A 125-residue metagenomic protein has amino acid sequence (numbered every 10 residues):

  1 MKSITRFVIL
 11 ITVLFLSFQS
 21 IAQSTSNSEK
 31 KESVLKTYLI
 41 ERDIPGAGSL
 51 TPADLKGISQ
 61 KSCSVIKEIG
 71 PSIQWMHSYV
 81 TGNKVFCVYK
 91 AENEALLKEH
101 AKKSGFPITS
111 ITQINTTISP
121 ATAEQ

Functional and structural regions predicted by a protein language model:
M1-I9: Bacterial N-terminal signal peptides that target proteins for export
T5-R6, Q19-E68, P120-Q125: Short S/T/G/P-rich N-terminal loop/turn motif that feeds into the first structured element of a domain
T12-S20: Hydrophobic core
Y38-D43, W75-A101: Short, well-ordered beta-strand segments in beta-rich or mixed alpha/beta enzyme and ligand-binding folds
C63-V85, T112: Short, glycine- and small/hydrophobic-rich beta-strand elements in well-ordered beta-sheets
G82, T117-I118: Short secondary-structure capping/turn micro-motifs that flank functional sites
A91-T117: An amphipathic, aromatic/His-enriched active-site/gating alpha helix that lines ligand/cofactor pockets
